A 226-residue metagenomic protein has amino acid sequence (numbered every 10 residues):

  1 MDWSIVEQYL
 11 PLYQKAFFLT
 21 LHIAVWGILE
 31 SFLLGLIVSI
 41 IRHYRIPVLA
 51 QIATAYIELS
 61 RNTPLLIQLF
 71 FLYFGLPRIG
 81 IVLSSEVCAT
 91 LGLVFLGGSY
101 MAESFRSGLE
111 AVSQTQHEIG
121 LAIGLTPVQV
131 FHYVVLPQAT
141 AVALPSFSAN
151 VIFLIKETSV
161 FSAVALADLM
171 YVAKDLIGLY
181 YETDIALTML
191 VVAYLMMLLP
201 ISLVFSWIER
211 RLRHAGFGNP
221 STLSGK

Functional and structural regions predicted by a protein language model:
M1-K226: Transmembrane alpha-helices and adjacent helix-loop boundaries
